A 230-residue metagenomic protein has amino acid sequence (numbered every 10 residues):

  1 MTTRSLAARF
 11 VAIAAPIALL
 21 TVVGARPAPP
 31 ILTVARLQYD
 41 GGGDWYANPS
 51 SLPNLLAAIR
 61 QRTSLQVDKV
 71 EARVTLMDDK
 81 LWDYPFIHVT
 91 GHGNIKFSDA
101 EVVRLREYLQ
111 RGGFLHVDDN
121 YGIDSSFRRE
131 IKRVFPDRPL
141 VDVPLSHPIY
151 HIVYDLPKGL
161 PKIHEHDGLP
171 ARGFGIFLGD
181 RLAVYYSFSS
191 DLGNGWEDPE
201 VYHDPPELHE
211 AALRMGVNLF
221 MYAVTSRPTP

Functional and structural regions predicted by a protein language model:
M1-A7: N-terminal secretory signal peptides that target proteins for export/translocation
F10-V22: Bacterial N-terminal signal peptides
G24-F86, T90-G93, D191-L192, D198-P230: Aromatic-Pro/Gly-enriched surface loop or interdomain linker that acts as a lid/target-recognition segment
R26-P30, D79-D83, Y108-Q110, P170 (+1 more regions): Extracellular/periplasmic catalytic domains that process cell-envelope and extracellular macromolecules
V34, F86-S125: Short alpha-beta junction capping motif
Y39, R60-S64, E107-G113, K132-P136 (+1 more regions): Sec-exported extracytoplasmic/periplasmic mature domains
G42, D124-E200, P206-V217: An acidic, glycine-rich "communication" segment
P49-L56, V102, R106, D124 (+3 more regions): Extracytoplasmic/secreted envelope proteins and their assembly/folding machinery, especially bacterial periplasmic
